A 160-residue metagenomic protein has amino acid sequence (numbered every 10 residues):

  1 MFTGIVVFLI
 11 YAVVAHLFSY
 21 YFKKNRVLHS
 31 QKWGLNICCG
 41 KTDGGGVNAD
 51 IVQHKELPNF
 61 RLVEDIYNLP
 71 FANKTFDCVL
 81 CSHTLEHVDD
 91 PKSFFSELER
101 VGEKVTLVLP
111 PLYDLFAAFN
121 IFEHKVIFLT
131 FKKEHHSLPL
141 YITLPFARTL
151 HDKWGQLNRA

Functional and structural regions predicted by a protein language model:
M1-R26: N-terminal membrane-anchoring alpha-helices
T3, A72, D77, L129-K132: Compositionally biased, low-structure terminal segments
Y11, Y20-Y21, Y67, Y113 (+1 more regions): Sequence-level detector for tyrosine residue identity
K32-D114: Conserved SAM-binding loop
K92-A160: S-adenosyl-L-methionine-dependent methyltransferase catalytic module, highlighting the catalytic core
